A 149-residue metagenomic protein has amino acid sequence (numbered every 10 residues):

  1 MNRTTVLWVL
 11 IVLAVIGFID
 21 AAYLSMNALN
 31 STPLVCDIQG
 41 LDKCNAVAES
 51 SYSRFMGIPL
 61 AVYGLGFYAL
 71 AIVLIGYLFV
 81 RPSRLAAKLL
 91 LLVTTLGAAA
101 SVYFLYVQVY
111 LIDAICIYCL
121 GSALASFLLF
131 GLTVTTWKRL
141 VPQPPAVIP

Functional and structural regions predicted by a protein language model:
M1-P149: Membrane-interfacial helix-loop segments of redox and metal-homeostasis proteins, especially TM-loop-TM junctions
